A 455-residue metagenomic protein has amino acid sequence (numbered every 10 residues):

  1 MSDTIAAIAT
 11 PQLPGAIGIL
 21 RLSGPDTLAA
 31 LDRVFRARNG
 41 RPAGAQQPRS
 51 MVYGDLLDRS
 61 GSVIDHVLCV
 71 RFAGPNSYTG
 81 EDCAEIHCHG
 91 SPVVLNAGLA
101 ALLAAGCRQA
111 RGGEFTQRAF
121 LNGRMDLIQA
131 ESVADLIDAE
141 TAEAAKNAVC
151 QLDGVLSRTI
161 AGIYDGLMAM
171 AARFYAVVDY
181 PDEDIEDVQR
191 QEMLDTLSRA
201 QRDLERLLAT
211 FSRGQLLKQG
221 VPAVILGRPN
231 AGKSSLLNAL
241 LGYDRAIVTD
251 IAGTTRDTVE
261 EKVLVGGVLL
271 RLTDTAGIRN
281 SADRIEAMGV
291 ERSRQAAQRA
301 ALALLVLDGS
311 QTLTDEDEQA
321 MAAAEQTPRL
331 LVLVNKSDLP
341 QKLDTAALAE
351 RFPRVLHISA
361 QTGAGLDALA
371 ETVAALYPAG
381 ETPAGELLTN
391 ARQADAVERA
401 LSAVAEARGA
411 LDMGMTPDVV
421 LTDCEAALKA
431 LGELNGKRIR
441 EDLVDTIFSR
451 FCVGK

Functional and structural regions predicted by a protein language model:
M1-K146, C150, G154, P328-L331: A glycine-rich (often HGG/GG-containing) alpha/beta subdomain
S2-Q12, G54, A142-L264, S281-D283 (+1 more regions): C-terminal-of-GTPase-core extension/linker across diverse P-loop GTPases
Y53-D65, C69-A73, G253-S281, R299: Switch I (G2) and immediately adjacent beta-strands of P-loop GTPase domains
L241, A276-G277, A301, D308 (+1 more regions): Short glycine-/small-residue-rich Rossmann-like dinucleotide-binding loops
L270, L302, L331: Short, Asp-centered acidic motifs that coordinate Mg2+ and/or phosphate in catalytic or ligand-binding sites
L272, V306, L333: Generic enzyme active-site microenvironment
E286-S310: Inter-motif core of Ras-like GTPase G domains
